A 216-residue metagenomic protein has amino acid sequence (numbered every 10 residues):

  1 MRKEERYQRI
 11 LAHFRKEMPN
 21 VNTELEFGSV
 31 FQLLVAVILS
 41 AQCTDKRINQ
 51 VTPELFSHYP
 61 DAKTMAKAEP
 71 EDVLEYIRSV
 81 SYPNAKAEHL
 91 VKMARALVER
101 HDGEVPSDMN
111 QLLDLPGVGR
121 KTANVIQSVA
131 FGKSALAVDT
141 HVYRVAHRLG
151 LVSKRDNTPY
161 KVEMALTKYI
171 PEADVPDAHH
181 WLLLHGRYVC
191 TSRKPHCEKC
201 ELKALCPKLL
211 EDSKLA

Functional and structural regions predicted by a protein language model:
R2-L215: Catalytic cores of DNA base-excision repair glycosylases
